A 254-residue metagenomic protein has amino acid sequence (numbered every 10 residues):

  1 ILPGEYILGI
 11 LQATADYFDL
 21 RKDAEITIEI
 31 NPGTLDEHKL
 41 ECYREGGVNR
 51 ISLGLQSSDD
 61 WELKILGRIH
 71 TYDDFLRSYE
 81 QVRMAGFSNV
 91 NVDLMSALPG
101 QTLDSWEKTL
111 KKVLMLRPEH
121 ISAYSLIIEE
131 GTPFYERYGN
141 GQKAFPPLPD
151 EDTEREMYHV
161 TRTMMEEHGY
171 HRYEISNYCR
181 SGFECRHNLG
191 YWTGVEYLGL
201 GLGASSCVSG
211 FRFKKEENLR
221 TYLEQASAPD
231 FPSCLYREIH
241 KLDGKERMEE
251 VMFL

Functional and structural regions predicted by a protein language model:
I1-L254: C-terminal scaffold of the Radical SAM
